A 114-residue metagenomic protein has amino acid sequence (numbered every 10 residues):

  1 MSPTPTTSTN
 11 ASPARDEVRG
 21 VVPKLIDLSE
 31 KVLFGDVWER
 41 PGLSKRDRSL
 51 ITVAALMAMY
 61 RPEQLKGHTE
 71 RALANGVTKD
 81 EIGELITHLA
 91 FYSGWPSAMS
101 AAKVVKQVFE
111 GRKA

Functional and structural regions predicted by a protein language model:
M1-R46, M59, K66-A74, A98-A114: Acidic, glycine/proline-rich low-complexity segments that act as flexible tails and inter-domain linkers
R48-L56, L85-I86: Short, structured motif recognition centered on aromatic/hydrophobic residues
A55-R61, A90-G94: Short alpha-helix boundary/capping elements
L65, I82: Aromatic/hydrophobic pocket-lining residues that form the small-molecule binding cavity in soluble enzyme cores
V77, E81: Winged helix-turn-helix DNA-binding recognition segment
G83-K106: C-terminal structural segments of small proteins and small subunits
